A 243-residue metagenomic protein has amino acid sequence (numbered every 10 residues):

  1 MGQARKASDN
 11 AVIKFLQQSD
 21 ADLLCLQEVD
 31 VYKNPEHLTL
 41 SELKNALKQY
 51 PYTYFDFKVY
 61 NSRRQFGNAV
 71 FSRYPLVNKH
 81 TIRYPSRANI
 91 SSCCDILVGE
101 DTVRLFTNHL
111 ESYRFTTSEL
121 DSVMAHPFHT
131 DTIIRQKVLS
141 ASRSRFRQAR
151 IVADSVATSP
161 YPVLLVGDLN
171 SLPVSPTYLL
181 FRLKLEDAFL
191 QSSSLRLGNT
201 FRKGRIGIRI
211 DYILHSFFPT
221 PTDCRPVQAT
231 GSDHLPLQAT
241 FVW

Functional and structural regions predicted by a protein language model:
G2-Q3, K14-F15, D22-L26, D30-Y32 (+6 more regions): Catalytic domains that recognize anionic headgroups
A4-R5, N10-I13, Q17, L23-S118 (+1 more regions): Structured beta-strand-rich core segments of catalytic domains in phosphoester-bond hydrolases
A4-S8, A21, P35, R63 (+6 more regions): Extracytoplasmic/periplasmic, Sec-exported soluble proteins
E28, H129-S140: Short glycine/proline- and acidic residue-enriched helix-loop micro-motifs that form flexible lids or anion-recognition
S118-P127: Short, flexible, mixed-charge acidic loops at enzyme active sites
R135-Y161: A long, amphipathic alpha-helix that forms part of the scaffold/cap immediately adjacent to metal-dependent active
I151-L164, L169-W243: Metal-dependent phosphoester-hydrolase catalytic domains
